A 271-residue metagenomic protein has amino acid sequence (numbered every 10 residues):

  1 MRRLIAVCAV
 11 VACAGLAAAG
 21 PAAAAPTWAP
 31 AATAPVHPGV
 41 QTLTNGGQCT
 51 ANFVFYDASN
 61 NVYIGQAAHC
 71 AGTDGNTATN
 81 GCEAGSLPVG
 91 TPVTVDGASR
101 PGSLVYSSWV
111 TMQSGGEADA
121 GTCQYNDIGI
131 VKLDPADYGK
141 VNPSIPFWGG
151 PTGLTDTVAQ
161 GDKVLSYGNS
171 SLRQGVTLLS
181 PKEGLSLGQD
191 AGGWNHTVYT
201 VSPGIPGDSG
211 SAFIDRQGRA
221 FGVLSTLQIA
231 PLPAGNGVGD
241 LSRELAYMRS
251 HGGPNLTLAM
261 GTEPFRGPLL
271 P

Functional and structural regions predicted by a protein language model:
M1-A24: Secretory targeting and sorting signals
R2-R3, W28-A29, G39-Q41, T79 (+1 more regions): Intrinsically disordered, low-complexity segments enriched in polar/charged residues with Gly/Pro, especially when
A9, A17, Q124-N126, G193 (+1 more regions): Short, solvent-exposed coil/turn segments
A14, Q41, A120-G121, P203: Generic marker of residues within folded, mature protein domains
A18, A23, T27, A32-P35 (+7 more regions): Compositionally biased, intrinsically disordered/low-complexity regions enriched for serine, proline and threonine
A25-S59, A68, T257-P271: Extracytoplasmic low-complexity, Pro/Thr/Ser/Ala/Gly-rich segments that lie immediately after a secretion/anchoring
H37, L43-F53, D57-D190, D215-R216: Serine endopeptidase catalytic core focused on the charge-relay Asp
G139-G149, L172-P271: Active-site region of chymotrypsin-like
